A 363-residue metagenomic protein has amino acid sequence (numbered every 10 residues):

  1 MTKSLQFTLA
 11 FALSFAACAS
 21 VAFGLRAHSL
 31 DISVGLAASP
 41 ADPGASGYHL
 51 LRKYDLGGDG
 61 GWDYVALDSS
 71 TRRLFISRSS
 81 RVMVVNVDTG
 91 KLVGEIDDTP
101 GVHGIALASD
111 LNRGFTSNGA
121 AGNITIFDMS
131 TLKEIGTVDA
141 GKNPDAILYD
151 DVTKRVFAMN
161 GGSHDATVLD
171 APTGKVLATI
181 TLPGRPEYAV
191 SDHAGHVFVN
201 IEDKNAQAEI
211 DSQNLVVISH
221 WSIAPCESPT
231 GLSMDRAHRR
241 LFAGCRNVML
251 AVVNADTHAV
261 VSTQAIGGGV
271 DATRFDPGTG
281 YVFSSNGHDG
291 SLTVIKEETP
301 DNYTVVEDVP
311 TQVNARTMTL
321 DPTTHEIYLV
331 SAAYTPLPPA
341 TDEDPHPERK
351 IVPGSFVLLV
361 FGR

Functional and structural regions predicted by a protein language model:
M1-A12: Bacterial N-terminal signal peptides that target proteins for export
S4, C18-R363: Predominantly soluble domains enriched in secretory-pathway, periplasmic, or organellar proteins
A12-C18: Hydrophobic membrane-insertion alpha-helices, especially the h-region of bacterial N-terminal signal peptides
